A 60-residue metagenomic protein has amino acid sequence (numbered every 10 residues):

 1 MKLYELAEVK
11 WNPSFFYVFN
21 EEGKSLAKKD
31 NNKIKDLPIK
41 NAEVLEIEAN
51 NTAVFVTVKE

Functional and structural regions predicted by a protein language model:
M1-S25: N-terminal acidic leader/helix
F19-E60: Detector for the mature cores of small, proteolytically processed and post-translationally modified peptide effectors
